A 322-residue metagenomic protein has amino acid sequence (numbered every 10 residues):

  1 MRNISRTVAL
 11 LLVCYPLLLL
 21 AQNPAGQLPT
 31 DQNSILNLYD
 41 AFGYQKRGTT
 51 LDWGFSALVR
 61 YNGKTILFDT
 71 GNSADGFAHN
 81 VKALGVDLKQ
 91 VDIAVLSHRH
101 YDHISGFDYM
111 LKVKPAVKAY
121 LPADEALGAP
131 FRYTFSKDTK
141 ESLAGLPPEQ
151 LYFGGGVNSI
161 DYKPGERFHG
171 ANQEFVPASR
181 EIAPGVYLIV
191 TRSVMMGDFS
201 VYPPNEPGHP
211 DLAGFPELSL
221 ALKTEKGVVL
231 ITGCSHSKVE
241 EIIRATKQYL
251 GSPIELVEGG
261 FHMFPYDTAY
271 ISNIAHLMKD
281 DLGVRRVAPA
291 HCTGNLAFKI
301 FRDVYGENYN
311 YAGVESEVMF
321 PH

Functional and structural regions predicted by a protein language model:
M1-A9: Bacterial N-terminal signal peptides that target proteins for export
C14-P16, A21: N-terminal signal peptide c-region/cleavage motif recognized by signal peptidases
L36-L84, A213-T232: Conserved beta-strand hairpin/beta-sheet module of binuclear metal-dependent hydrolase folds, prominently
T49-T50, Y61-I93, F199-S200, P204-P207 (+1 more regions): Pre-active-site segment of Zn-dependent metallo-hydrolases
V59, D69, V81, H98 (+4 more regions): Divalent metal-coordination and catalytic microenvironments
D75-A126, K247-E258, R285: Active-site metal-binding motif and surrounding structural segment of the metallo-beta-lactamase
H100-H103, K118, G208-V314: Cap/insert and terminal regions of metallo-dependent hydrolase folds
A126-E217, Y305, N310-P321: Metallo-beta-lactamase
